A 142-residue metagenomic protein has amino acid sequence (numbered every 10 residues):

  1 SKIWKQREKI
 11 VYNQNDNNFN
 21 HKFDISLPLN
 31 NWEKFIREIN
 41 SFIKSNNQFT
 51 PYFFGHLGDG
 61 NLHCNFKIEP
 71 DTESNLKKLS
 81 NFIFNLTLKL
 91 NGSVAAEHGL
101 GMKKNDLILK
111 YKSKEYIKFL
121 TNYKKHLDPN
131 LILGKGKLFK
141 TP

Functional and structural regions predicted by a protein language model:
S1-F82, L86, L90: C-terminal substrate-recognition/cap domain of FAD-linked oxidoreductases
S1-Q6, G55-N61, G99-N105, G136-P142: A glycine-rich phosphate-binding loop feature that marks nucleotide/adenosyl-phosphate handling sites
S41-G55, M102-F119: A short, terminal or domain-edge coil/loop segment
K78-F82, A95, K103, K118: Short amphipathic alpha-helical segments
F82-S93, L109-K110, K125: Short basic/hydrophobic patches in alpha-helices and adjacent helix-turn junctions that form amphipathic surface motifs
L88-L100, P129-L133: Alpha-helix capping/hinge segments and adjacent helical runs
N105-P142: Activity-critical C-terminal alpha-helical subdomain
